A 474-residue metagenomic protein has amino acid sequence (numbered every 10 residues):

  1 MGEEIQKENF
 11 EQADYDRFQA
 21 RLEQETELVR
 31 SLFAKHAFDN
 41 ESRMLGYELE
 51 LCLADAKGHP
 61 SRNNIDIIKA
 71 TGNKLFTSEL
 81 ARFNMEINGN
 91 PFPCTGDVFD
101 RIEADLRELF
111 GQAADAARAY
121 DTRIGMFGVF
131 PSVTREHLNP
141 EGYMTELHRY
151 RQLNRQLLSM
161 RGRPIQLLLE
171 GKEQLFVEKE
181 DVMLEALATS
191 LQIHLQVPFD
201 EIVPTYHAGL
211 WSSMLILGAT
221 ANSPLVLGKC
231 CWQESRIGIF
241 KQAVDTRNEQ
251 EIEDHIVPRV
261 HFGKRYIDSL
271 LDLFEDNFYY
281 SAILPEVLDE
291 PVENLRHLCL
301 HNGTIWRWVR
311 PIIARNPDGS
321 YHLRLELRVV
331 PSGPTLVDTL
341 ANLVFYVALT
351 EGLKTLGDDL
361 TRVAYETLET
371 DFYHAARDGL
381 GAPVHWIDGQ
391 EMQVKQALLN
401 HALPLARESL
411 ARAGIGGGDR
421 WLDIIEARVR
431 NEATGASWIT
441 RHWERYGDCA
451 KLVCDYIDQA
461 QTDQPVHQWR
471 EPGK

Functional and structural regions predicted by a protein language model:
M1-K474: Phosphate/nucleotide-binding catalytic core
